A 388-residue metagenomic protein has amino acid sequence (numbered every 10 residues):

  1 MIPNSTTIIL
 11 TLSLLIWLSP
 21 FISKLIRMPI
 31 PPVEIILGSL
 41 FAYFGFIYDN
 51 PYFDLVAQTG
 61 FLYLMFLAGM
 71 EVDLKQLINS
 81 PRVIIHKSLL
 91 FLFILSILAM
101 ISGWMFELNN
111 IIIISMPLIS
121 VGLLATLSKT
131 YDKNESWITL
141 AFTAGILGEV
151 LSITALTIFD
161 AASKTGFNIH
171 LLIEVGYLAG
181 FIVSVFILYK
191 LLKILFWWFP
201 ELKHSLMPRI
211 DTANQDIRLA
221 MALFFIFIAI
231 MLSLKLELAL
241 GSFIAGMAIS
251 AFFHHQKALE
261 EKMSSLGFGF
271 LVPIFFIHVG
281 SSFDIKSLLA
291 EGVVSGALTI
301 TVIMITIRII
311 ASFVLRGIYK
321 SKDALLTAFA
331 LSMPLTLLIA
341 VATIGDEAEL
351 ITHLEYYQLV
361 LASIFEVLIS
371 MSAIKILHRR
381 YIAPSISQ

Functional and structural regions predicted by a protein language model:
S5-L10, T59-G60, F142-E149, T165-F181 (+2 more regions): Structural signal for the N-terminal portions of transmembrane helices and their immediately preceding loop/interface
S5-P20, D73-I111, F167-V185, F283-G317 (+2 more regions): Entry/N-cap segments of selected transmembrane alpha helices and their immediately preceding amphipathic helices
I9-L18, V150, T157, A161-F253: Core mid-bundle transmembrane helix pairs that form the ion/substrate translocation pathway in diverse multi-pass
L14-I26, M65-N79, G122-E135, L140 (+4 more regions): C-terminal ends of transmembrane helices
L25-I26, L40-V83, H204-L298: Membrane-interface junctions of multi-pass transporters
M28, M70-R82, W104-N109, L127-T139 (+6 more regions): Juxtamembrane helix-boundary/capping and inter-helix hinge elements in multi-pass membrane proteins
I47, L98-S102, L151-G166, L223-L236 (+2 more regions): Hydrophobic alpha-helical transmembrane segments in multi-pass integral membrane proteins
M116-A141, G148-A155, I307-F313, P334-I344 (+1 more regions): Short helical (or helix-break) motifs at transmembrane helix termini and adjacent helical loops in multi-pass membrane
